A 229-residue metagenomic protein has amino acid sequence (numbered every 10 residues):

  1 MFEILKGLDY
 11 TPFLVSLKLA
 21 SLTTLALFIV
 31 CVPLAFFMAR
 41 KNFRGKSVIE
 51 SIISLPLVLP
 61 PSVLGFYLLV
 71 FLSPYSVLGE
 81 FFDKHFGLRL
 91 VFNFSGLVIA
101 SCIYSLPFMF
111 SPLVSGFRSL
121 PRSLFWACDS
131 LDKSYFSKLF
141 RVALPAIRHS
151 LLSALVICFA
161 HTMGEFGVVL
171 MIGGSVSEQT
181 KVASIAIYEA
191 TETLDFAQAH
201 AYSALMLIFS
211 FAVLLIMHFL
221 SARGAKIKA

Functional and structural regions predicted by a protein language model:
M1-L8, I172-L215: Interhelical loop and adjacent transmembrane-helix boundary motif in polytopic membrane transport permeases
F2, G65-C102, I172-V176: Membrane-interfacial helix termini and adjacent extracytoplasmic/periplasmic loops of multi-pass transporters
G7-M38: Transmembrane alpha-helix signature in integral membrane proteins
L14-L22, P56, P60, F136 (+4 more regions): Alpha-helical transmembrane segments of multi-pass membrane proteins
T24-V32, F36, S62, F66 (+6 more regions): Hydrophobic positions within alpha-helical transmembrane segments of bacterial inner-membrane proteins
L25, F110-L113, F117, P121 (+1 more regions): Transmembrane alpha-helices
F37-V70, F125, L139, R148: Cytoplasmic-entry segments and transmembrane alpha-helices of multi-pass inner-membrane transporters
G45, V114-D129, K133, S137 (+2 more regions): C-terminal transmembrane helix and the adjacent membrane-cytosol boundary/short C-terminal tail of inner/organellar
